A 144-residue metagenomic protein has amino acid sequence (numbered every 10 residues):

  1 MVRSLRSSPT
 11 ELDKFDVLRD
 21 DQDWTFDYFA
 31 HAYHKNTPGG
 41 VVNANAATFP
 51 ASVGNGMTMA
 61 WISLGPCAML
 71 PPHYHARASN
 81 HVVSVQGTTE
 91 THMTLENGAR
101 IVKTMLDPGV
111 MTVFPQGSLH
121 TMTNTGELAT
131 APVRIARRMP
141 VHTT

Functional and structural regions predicted by a protein language model:
M1-A60, P71: A short, N-terminal "cap"/entry segment at the start of jelly-roll beta-barrel domains of the cupin/DSBH fold
M1-V17, N97-A99, T104, T121-T144: Double-stranded beta-helix
F49-A51, L70-H75, V83, K103-T104 (+1 more regions): Short histidine-centered beta-strand/loop micro-motifs that create catalytic or ligand/metal-coordination sites
A51-G56, L95-G117: Short acidic-glycine-tyrosine-enriched beta hairpin
M59-S63, H81, K103, M111-V113 (+2 more regions): Conserved hydrophobic/aromatic beta-strand scaffold that supports enzyme active sites
P66-A68, H75-N97: Glycine- and acidic-residue-biased ligand/ion/polar-headgroup-sensing regions
M69-P71, E90, G109-T112, Q116-T121: Histidine-centered metal-chelating micro-motifs
